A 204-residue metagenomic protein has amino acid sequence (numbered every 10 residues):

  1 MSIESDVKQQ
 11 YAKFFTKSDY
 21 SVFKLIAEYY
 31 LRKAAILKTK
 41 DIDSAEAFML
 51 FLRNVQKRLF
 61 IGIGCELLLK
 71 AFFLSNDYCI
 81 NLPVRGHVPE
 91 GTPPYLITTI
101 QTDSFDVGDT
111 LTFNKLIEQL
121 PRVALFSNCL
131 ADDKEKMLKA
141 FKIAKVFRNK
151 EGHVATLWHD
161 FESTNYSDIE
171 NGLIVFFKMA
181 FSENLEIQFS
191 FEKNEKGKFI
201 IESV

Functional and structural regions predicted by a protein language model:
M1-L59, L74-N76, E195-S203: Charged alpha-helical initiation segments
S2-Y11, F15, V22, K136-K139 (+2 more regions): Polyanionic, low-complexity intrinsically disordered segments
Q56, F60, A140-I143: Residue-level detector of well-ordered alpha-helical segments, enriched for hydrophobic/aromatic packing positions
C65-D77: Extended, well-ordered alpha-helical segments in internal regulatory regions
N76-V84, L185-E192: Structured alpha-helical bundle/scaffold domains in large eukaryotic membrane-trafficking regulators
Y78-E90, N165-I174: Amphipathic alpha-helical scaffolding segments
N81-K142, V146-F147, W158: Flexible secondary-structure boundary motifs
N149-H153: Secondary-shell segments that build the walls of catalytic and ion/ligand-binding clefts
